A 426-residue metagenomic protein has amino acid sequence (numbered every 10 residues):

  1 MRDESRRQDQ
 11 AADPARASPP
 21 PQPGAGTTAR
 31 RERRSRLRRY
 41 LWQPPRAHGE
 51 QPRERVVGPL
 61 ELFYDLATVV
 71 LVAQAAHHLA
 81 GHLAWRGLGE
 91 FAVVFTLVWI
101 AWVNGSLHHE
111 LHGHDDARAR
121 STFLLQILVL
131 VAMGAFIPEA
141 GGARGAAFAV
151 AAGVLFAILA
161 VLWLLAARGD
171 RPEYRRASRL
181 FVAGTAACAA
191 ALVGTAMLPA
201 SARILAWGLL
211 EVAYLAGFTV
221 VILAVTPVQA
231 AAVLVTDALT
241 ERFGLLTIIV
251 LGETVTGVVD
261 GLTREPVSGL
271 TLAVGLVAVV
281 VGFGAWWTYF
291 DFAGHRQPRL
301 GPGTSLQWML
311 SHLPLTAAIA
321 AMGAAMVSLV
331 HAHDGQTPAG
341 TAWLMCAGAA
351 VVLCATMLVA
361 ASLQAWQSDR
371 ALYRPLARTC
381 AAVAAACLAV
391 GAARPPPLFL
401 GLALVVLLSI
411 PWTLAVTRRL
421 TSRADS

Functional and structural regions predicted by a protein language model:
M1-R34, D425-S426: Short, intrinsically disordered terminal tails adjacent to the first/last structured region
D9-A17, G81, I127, A381 (+1 more regions): Enrichment for repetitive, rod-forming helical segments
G24-L62, A67, A73, A92-S121 (+4 more regions): Predominantly late transmembrane helices and immediately cytosolic-facing juxtamembrane segments
H77-H78: Peripheral, non-transmembrane regulatory/ligand-interaction domains of membrane transport proteins
G81-L97: Extracellular loop-to-transmembrane helix junctions
T341-A342, L398-L400: Hydrophobic alpha-helical transmembrane segments
